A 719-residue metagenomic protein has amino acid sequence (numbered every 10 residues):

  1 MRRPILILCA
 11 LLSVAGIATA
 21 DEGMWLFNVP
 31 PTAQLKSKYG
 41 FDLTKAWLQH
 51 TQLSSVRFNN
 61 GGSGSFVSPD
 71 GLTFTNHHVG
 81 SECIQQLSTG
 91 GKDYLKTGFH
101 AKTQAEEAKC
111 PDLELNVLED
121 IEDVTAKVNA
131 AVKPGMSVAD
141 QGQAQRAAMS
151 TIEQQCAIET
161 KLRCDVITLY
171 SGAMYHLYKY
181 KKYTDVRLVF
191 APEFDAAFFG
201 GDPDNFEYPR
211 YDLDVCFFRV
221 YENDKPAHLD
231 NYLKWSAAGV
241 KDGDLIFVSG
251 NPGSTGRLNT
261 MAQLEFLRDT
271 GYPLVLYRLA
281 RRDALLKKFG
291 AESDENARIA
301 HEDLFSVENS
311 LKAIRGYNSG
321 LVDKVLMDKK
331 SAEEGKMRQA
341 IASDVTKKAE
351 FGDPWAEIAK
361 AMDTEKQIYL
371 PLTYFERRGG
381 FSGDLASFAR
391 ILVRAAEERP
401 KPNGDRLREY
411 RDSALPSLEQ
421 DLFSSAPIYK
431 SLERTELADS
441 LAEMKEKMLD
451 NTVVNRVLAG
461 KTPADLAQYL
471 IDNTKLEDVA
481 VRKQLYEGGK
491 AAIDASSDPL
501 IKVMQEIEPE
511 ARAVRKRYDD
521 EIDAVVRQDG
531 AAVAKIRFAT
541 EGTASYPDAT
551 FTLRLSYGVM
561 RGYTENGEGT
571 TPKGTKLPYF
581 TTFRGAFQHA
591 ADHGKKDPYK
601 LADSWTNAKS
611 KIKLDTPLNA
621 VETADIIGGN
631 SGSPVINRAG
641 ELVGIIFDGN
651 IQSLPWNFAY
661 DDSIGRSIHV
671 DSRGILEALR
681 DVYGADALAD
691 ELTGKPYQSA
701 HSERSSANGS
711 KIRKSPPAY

Functional and structural regions predicted by a protein language model:
R2-P4, C9, A15-Y719: Terminal presequence/propeptide segments associated with secretion/organelle targeting and zymogen/polyprotein
